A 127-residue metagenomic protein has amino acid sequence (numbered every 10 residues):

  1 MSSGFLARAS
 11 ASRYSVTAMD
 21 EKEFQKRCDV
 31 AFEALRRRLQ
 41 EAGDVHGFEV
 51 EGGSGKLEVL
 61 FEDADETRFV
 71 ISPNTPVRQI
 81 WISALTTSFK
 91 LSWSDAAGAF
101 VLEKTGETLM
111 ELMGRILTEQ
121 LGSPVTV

Functional and structural regions predicted by a protein language model:
M1-A18: N-terminal mitochondrial targeting presequence
V16-V70, N74-V127: N-terminal intrinsically disordered, cationic/polar leader segments that include organellar targeting peptides
